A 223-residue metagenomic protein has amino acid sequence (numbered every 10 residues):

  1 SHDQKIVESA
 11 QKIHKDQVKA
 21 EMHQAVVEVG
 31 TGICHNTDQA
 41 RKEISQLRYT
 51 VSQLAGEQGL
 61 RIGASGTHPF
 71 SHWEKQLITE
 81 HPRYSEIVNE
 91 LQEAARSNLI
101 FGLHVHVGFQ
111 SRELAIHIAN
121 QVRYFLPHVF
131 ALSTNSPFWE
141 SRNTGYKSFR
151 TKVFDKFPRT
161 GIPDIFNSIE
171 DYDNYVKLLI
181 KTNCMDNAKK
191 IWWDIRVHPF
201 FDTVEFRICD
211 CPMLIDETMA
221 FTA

Functional and structural regions predicted by a protein language model:
S1-A94, L99-F101, A223: Terminal catalytic/cofactor-binding subdomain
E80, F101, G108-D216: Loop-rich catalytic cores of soluble enzymes, especially ATP-dependent carboxylate-amine ligases and other
I215-A223: C-terminal catalytic subdomain
